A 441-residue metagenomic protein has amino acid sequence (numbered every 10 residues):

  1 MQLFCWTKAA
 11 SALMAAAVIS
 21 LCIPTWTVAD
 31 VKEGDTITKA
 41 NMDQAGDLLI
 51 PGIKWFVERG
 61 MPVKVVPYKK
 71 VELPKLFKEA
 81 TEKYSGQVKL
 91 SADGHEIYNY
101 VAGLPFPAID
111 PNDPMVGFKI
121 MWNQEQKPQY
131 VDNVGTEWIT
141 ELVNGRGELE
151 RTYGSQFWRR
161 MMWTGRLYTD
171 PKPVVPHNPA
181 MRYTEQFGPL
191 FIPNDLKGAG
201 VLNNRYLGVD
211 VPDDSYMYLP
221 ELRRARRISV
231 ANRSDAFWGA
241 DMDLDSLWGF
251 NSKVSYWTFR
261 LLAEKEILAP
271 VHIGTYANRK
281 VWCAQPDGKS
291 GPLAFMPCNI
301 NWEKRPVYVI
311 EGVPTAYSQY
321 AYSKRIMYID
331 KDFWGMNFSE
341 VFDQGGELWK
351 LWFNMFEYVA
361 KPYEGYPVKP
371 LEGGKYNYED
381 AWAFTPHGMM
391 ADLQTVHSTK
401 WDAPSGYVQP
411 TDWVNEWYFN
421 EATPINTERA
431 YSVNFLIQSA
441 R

Functional and structural regions predicted by a protein language model:
M1-T7: N-terminal secretory signal peptides that target proteins for export/translocation
S11-C22: Bacterial N-terminal signal peptides
W26-A108, L222, R233-A269, I273 (+5 more regions): Non-transmembrane domains of secretory- and envelope-associated proteins
D30-D213, L219: Solvent-exposed N-terminal domain segments of exported/luminal and surface proteins
S85-V88, A92, Y153, W158-R159 (+5 more regions): Extended beta-strand-rich segments in extracellular/periplasmic secretory proteins, especially within noncatalytic
K197-G198, V211-P212, Y320-K324, N337 (+1 more regions): Short, surface-exposed coil-to-beta transition loops
N204-V209, S323-F338: A short, surface-exposed beta-strand/turn
